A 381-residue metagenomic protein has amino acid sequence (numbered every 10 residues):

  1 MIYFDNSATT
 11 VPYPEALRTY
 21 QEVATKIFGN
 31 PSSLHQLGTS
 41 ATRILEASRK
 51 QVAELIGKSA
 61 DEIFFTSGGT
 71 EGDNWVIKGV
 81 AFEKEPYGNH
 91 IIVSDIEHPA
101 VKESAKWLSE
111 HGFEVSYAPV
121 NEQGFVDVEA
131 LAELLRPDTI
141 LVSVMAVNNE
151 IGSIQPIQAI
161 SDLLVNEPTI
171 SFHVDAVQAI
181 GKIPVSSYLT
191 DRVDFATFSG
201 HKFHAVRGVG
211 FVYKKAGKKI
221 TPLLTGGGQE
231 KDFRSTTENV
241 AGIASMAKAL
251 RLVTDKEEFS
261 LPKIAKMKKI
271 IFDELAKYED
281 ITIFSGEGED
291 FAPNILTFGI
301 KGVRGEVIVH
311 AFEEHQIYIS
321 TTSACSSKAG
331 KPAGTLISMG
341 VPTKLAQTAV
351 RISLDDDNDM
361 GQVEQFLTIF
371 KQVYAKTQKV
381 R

Functional and structural regions predicted by a protein language model:
M1-R381: Pyridoxal 5′-phosphate
